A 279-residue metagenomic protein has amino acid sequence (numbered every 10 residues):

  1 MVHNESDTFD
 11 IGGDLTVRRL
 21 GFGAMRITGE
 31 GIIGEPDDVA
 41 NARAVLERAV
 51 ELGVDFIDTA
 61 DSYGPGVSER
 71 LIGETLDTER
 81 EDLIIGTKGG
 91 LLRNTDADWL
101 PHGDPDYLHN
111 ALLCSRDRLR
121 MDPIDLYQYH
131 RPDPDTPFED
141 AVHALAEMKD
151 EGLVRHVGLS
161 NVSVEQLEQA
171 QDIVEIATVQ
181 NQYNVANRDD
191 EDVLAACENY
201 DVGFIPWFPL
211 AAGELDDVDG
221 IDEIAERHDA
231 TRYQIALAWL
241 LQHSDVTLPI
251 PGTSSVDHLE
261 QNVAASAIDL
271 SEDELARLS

Functional and structural regions predicted by a protein language model:
M1-L83: N-terminal binding-site loop/beta-alpha segment at the start of enzyme catalytic domains that lines or forms
H3, P132, T136-S279: Beta/alpha (TIM)-barrel catalytic core signal, keyed to glycine-rich beta->alpha loops juxtaposed to Asp/Glu that bind
D10, V17-G21, D55-F56, D82-G86 (+5 more regions): Structural preference for beta-strand elements that scaffold enzyme active sites
T28-I32, L92-W99, L215-D216, H258-Q261: A short acidic, helix-capping loop that chelates divalent metal ions and anchors anionic groups
G34-N41, V67, L71, W99-N110 (+3 more regions): Alpha-helix N-cap and loop-to-helix initiation/capping positions
E35-A49, P101-L119, S163-Q169: Short, acidic/polar
R116-P134: Active-site groove signature of glycoside hydrolases
